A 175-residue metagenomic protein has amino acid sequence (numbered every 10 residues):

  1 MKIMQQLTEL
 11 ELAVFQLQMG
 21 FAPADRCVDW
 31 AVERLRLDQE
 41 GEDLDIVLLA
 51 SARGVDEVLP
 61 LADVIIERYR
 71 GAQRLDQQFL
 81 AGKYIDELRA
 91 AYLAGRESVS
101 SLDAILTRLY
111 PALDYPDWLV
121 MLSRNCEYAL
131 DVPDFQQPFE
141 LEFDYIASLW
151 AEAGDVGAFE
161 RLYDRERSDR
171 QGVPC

Functional and structural regions predicted by a protein language model:
M1-C175: Acidic, Ser/Pro/Thr-rich low-complexity regulatory regions and the short amphipathic helical interaction modules they
